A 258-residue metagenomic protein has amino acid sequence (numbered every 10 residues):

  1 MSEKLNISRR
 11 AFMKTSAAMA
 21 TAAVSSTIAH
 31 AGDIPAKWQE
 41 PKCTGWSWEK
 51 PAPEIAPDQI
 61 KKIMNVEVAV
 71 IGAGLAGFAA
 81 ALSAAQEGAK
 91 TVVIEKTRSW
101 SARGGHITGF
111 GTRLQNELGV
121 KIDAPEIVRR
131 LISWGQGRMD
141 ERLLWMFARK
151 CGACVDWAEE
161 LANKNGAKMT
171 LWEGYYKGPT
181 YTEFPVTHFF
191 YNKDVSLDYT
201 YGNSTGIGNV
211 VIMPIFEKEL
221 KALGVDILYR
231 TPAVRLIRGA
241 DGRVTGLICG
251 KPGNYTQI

Functional and structural regions predicted by a protein language model:
S2-V66: Extreme N-terminal leader/targeting segments of oxidoreductases
M64-V66, G253-I258: Core beta-strand elements of the Rossmann-like FAD/NAD(P) dinucleotide-binding domain in flavoenzyme oxidoreductases
G72-L75: Glycine-rich Rossmann-fold phosphate-binding loop(s) that bind the pyrophosphate of adenine dinucleotide cofactors
F78-L82, V155: Generic hydrophobic/aromatic pocket-lining and core-packing "Φ" positions
Q86-R103: Glycine-rich FAD pyrophosphate-binding loop
A102-H106, G111-T112, Y181-E183: Short, solvent-exposed loop/turn and secondary-structure capping segments
G111-F147: Glycine-rich active-site loop/strand segments that organize a redox cofactor
R149-T256: Conserved redox-cofactor binding core of oxidoreductases
